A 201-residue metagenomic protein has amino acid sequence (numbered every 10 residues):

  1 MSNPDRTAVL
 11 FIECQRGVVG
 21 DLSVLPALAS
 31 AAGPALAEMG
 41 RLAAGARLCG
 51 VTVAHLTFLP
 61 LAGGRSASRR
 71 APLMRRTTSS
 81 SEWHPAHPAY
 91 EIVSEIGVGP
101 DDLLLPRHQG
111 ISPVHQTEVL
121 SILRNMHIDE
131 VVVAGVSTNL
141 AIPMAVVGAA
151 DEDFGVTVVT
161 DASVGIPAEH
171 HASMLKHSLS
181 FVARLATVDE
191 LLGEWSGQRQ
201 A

Functional and structural regions predicted by a protein language model:
M1-P100, W195-A201: Active-site acidic carboxylates
L48-V51, H127, D153: Glycine-centered short loops/turns at secondary-structure junctions
V53, V156-V158, L185: Hydrophobic beta-strand scaffold residues
A86-G135: Internal catalytic-core helix/loop-beta-alpha segment that presents or stabilizes conserved functional determinants
V132-G135, D153-A168: A short glycine-rich beta-strand->turn/loop micro-motif centered on a GG-aromatic cluster
T138-A145: Short glycine/serine/threonine-rich phosphate/pyrophosphate-binding segments that cradle anionic phosphate groups
P167-S180: Active-site-proximal loop->helix
S180-A201: A charged, well-structured terminal subsegment
